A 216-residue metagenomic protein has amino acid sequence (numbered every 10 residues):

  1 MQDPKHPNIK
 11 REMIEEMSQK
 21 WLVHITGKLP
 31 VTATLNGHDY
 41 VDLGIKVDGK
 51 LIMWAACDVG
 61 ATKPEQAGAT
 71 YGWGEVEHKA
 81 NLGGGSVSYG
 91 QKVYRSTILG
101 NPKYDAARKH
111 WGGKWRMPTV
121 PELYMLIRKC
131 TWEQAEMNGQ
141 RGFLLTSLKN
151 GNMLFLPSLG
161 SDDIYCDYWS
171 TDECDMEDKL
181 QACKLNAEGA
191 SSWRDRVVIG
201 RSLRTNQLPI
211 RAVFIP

Functional and structural regions predicted by a protein language model:
Q2, Q19, D48, A56-A80 (+2 more regions): C-terminal, surface-exposed recognition/capping segments
N8-Y71: GGW-centered surface loops in extracellular recognition modules
